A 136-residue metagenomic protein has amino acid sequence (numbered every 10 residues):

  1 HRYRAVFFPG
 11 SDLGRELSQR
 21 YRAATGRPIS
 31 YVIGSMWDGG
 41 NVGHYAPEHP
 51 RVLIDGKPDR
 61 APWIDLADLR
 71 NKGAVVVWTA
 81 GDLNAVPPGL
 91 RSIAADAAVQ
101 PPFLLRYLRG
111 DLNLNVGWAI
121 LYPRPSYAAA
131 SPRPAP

Functional and structural regions predicted by a protein language model:
H1-I29, M36-V52, K57-D59, V77-N84 (+4 more regions): Membrane-proximal, lumen/periplasm-facing interface regions of secretory-pathway glyco- and lipid-modifying enzymes
K57-D68: Alpha-helical scaffolding within the catalytic cores of extracellular/periplasmic polymer-degrading hydrolases
